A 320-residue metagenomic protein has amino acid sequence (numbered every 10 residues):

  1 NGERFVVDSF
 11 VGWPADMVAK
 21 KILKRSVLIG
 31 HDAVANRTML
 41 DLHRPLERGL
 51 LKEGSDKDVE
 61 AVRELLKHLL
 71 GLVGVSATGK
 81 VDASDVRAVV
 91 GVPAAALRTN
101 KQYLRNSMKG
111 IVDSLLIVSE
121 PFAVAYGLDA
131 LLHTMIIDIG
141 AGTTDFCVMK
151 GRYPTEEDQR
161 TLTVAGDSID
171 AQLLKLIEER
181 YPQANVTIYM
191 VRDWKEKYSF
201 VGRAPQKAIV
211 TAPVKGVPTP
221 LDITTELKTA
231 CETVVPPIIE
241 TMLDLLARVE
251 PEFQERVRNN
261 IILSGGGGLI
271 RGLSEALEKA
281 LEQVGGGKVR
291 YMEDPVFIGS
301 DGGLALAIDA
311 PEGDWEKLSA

Functional and structural regions predicted by a protein language model:
N1-K21, R25, I29-I139, M149-I239 (+3 more regions): Nucleotide/phosphate-binding catalytic cleft detector across ATP-hydrolyzing and phosphate-transferring enzymes
G142: Conserved Rossmann-like nucleotide-cofactor binding loop
